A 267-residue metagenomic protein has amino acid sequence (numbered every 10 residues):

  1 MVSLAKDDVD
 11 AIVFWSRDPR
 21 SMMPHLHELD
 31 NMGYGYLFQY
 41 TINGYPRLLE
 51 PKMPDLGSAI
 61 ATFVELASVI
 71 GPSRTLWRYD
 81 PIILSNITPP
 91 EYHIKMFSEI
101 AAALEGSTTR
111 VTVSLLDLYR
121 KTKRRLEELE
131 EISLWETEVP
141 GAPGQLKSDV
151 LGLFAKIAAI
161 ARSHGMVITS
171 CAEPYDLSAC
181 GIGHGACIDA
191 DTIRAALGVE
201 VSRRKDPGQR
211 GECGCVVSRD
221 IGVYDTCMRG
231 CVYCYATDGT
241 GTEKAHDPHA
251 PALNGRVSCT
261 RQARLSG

Functional and structural regions predicted by a protein language model:
M1-L49, L56-P72, T240-G267: Conserved Radical SAM active-site core
W15, S114, T237: Conserved residues at the C-terminal ends of beta-strands
P19-R20, N43-Y45, I82-L84, L118 (+2 more regions): Short, solvent-exposed loop/turn segments at secondary-structure junctions
E50, I83-I87, T109-G141, A172-G185: Flexible glycine/acidic-rich beta-alpha junction loops that bind and position SAM and/or redox cofactors in anaerobic
P51-S58, T88-M96, E130-L134, G141-D149: Alpha-helix N-cap and loop-to-helix initiation/capping positions
S58-R124, K156, I160-A172: Conserved C-terminal portion of the radical SAM core fold that forms the substrate/S-adenosylmethionine-binding
G144-G211: A C-terminal junction/extension of Radical SAM enzymes
G211-E212, R219-G239: Local cysteine-cluster metal-coordination motifs and their immediate loop/turn environment, predominantly Fe-S cluster
